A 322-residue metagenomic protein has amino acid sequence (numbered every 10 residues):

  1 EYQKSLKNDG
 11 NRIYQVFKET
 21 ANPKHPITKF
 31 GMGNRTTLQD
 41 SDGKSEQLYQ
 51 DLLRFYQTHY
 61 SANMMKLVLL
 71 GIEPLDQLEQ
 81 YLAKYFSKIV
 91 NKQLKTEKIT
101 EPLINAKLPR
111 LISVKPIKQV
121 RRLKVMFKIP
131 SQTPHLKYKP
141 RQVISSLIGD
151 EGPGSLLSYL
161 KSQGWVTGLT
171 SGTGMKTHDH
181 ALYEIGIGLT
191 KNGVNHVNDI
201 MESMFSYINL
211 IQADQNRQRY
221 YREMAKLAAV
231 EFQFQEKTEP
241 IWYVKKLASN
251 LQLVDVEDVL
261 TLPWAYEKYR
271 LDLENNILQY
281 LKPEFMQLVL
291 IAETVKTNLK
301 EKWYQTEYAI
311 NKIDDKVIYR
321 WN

Functional and structural regions predicted by a protein language model:
E1-F55, L103, V125, K139-S171 (+2 more regions): Acidic/histidine-enriched segments that form metal/cofactor-coordinating and catalytic pocket/exosite environments
G10-I13, Y49-K84, M286: Non-catalytic, conformational "gating/processing" segments within enzyme and secreted inhibitor domains
K24-G31, T36-L38, K66-L123, I129-Q132 (+2 more regions): An aromatic/glycine/proline-enriched structural segment found at the starts of mature extracellular/organellar domains
D51-L53, K107-R110, R270-N276: Short alpha-helical segments and helix-capping/turn motifs at coil-helix boundaries
R54-N63, P116-Q119, K176-L182, L281: Short, flexible turn/loop "capping" segments at secondary-structure junctions
V68-G71, R219-N322: C-terminal regions of mature proteins
G71-E73, I129-Q132, I187-N195, Q212: A generic structural motif
L123-M126, A181-L189: Short, hydrophobic beta-strand segments
